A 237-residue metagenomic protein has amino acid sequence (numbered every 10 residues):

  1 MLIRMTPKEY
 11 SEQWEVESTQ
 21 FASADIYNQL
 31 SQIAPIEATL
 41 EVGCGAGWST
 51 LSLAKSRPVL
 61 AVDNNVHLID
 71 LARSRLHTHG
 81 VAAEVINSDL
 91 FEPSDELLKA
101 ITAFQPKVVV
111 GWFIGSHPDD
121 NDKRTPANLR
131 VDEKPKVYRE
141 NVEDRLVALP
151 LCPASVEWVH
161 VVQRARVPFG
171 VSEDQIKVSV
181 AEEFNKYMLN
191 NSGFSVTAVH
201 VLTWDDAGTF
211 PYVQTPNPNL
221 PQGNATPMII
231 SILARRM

Functional and structural regions predicted by a protein language model:
V16-E37: Conserved alpha-helix/loop element of class I SAM-dependent methyltransferases that forms part of the SAM/SAH-binding
P35-G45: Conserved class I S-adenosyl-L-methionine
A46-S56: Conserved SAM-binding loop of SAM-dependent methyltransferases across substrates and taxa, primarily the Class I
P58-D63: Conserved SAM-binding motif I beta-strand of class I
N65-H67: Conserved SAM/SAH-binding beta-strand->alpha-helix loop
A72-R73: Conserved SAM-binding loop
H79-E92: Conserved SAM-binding strand-loop segment of SAM-dependent methyltransferases
W112-D144: Mobile active-site "lid"/loop adjacent to the S-adenosyl-L-methionine
